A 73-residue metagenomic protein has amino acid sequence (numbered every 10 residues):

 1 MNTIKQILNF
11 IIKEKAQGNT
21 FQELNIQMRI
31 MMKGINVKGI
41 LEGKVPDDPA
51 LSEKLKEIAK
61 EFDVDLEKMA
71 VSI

Functional and structural regions predicted by a protein language model:
M1-I4, V64-I73: Short acidic DE-rich linear segments
M1-M31: N-terminal acidic leader/helix
M28-K68: Short, charge-rich amphipathic interface segments used for partner binding and complex assembly
